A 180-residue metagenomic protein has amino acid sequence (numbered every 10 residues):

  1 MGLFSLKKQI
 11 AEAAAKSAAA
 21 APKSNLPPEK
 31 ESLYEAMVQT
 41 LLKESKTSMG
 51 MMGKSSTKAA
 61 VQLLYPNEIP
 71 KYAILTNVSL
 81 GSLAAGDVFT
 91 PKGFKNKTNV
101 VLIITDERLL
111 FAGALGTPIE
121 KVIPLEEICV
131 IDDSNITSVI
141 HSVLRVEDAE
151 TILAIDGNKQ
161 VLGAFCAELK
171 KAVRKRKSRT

Functional and structural regions predicted by a protein language model:
G2-L102: Anionic N-terminal interaction surfaces
F4, K175-T180: Short acidic DE-rich linear segments
A11, A60, L169-K170, T180: Generic hydrophobic, helix-prone segments enriched in Leu/Val/Ile
P66, T76, G86, I131-D132 (+2 more regions): Intrinsic-disorder/low-complexity regions
V78-S79, E126-E127, D156-L162: A short, sequence-level motif marking secondary-structure junctions
G81-V143, E147-E150: Phosphoinositide-binding peripheral membrane targeting modules
D148-E168: Canonical phosphoinositide-binding patch of PH/PH-like domains
C166-R176: Edge beta-strand at a domain terminus
